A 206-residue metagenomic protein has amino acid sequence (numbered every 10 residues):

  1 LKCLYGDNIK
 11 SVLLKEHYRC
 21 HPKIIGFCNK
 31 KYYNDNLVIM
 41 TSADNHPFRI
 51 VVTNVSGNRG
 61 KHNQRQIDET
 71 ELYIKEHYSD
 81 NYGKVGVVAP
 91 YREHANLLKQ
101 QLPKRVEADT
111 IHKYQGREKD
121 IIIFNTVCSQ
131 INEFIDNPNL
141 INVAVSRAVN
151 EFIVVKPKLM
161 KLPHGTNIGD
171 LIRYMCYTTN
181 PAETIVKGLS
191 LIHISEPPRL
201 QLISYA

Functional and structural regions predicted by a protein language model:
L1-V12, N29, N45, I131-L191 (+2 more regions): Helicase C-terminal subdomain and adjacent C-terminal extension
C3-I50: Coupling/hinge elements of helicase-like and P-loop NTPase modules
Y18-H21, R92-H94, Y114, C128-Q130 (+2 more regions): Conserved nucleotide-binding/hydrolysis micro-motifs of P-loop NTPases
L37-Q100: Conserved helicase/translocase motor-coupling segment
G86, K104-I111: Conserved RecA-like helicase motor-core motifs
I111-I122, V145-R147: SF2 helicase motor core recognition
R117-C128, F152-V154: A short beta-strand element within the Helicase C-terminal
L202: Cationic, low-complexity basic patches in intrinsically disordered or flexible, solvent-exposed regions
